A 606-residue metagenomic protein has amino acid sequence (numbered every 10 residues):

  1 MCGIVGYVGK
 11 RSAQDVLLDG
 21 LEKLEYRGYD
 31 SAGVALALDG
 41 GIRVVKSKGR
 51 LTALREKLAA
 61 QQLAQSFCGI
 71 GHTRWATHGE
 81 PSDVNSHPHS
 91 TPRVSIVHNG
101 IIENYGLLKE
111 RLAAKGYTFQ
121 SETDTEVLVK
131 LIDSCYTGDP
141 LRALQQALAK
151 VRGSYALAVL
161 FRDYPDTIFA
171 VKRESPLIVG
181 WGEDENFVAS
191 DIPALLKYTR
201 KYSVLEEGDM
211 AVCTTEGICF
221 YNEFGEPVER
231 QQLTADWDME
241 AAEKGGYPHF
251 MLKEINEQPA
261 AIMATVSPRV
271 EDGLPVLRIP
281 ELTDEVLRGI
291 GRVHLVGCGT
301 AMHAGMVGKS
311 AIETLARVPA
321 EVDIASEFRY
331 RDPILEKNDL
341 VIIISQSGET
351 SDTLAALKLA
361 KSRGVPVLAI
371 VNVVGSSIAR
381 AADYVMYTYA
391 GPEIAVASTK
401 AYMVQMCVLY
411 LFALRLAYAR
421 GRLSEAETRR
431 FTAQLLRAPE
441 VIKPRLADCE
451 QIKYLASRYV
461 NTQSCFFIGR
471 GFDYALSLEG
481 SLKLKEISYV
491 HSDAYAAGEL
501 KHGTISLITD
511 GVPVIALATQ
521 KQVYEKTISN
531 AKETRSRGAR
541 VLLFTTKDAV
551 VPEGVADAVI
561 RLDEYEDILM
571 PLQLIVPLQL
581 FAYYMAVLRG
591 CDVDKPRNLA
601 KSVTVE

Functional and structural regions predicted by a protein language model:
M1-K244, P248-H249, E257-R292, Y330 (+4 more regions): Conserved short alpha-helical segments that host acidic/polar catalytic motifs at enzyme active sites
D163-Y164, S175-L177, E183-D184, Y202-G246 (+2 more regions): A SIS-like phosphosugar-recognition module
